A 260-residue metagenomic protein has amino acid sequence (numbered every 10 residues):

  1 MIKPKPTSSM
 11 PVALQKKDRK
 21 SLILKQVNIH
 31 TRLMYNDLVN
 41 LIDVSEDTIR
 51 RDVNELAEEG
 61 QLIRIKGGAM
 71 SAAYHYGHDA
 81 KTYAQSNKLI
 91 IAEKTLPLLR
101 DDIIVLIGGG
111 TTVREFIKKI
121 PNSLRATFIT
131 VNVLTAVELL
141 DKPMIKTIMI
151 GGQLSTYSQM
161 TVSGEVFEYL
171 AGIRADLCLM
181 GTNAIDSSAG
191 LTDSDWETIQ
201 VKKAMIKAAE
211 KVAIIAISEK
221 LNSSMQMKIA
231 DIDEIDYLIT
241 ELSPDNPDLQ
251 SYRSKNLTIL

Functional and structural regions predicted by a protein language model:
I2-K25, R32-L38, E58, L134-L260: Conserved phosphate- and dinucleotide-binding cores of soluble alpha/beta proteins, encompassing both enzyme active
I2-N36, N40-T111, I117-S123, L140-I145: HTH-adjacent hinge/linker in prokaryotic transcriptional regulators
V105, T127-F128, L177: A residue-level structural signature of the nucleotidyltransferase/glycosyltransferase Rossmann-like core
K119-N122, A126-V137: Catalytic core of membrane glycerolipid acyltransferases/transacylases, capturing the structured, soluble-facing
